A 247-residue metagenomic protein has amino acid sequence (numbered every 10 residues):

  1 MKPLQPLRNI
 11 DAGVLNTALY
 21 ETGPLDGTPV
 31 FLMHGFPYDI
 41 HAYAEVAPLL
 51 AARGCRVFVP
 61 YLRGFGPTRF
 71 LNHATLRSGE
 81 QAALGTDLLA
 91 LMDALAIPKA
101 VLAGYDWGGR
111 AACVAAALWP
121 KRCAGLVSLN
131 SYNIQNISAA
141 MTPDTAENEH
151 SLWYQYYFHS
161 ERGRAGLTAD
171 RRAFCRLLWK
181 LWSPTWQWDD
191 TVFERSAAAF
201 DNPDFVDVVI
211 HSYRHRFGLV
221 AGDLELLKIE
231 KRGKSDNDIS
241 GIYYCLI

Functional and structural regions predicted by a protein language model:
P3-P6, L15-T17, P29, F65-A103 (+1 more regions): Flexible "cap/lid" subdomain of the alpha/beta-hydrolase fold that forms the substrate-access gate
A18-F70: Conserved HGGG/HGGXW glycine-rich cap/lid loop of the alpha/beta-hydrolase fold
